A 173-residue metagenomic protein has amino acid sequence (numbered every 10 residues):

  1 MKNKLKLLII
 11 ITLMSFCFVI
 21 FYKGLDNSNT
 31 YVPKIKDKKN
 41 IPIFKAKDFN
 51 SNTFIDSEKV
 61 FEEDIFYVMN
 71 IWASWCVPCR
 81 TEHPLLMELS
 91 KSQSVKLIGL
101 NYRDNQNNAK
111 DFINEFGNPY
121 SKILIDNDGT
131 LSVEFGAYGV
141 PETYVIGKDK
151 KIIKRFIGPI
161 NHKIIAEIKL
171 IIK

Functional and structural regions predicted by a protein language model:
M1-K47: N-terminal targeting signals for export/organelle localization
M1-L7, S28-V32, E58-V60, K91-S92 (+2 more regions): Short, Lys/Arg-enriched, disordered terminal segments
K45-Y67: A short beta-strand-turn-helix
I65-Y67, I71-W75, G139: Short pre-active-site segment immediately N-terminal to redox-active cysteine/selenocysteine motifs in thiol-based
V68-N70, G99, V145: Hydrophobic beta-strand core positions in alpha/beta domains
I71-E88: Conserved redox-active cysteine motifs that mediate thiol-disulfide chemistry, especially di-cysteine Cys-X(1-2)-Cys
K91-S92, K96-D128, V140: Conserved segment of the thioredoxin-like fold in thiol-based oxidoreductases
N114-P119, D126-I172: Thiol/disulfide oxidoreductase modules built on the thioredoxin-like
